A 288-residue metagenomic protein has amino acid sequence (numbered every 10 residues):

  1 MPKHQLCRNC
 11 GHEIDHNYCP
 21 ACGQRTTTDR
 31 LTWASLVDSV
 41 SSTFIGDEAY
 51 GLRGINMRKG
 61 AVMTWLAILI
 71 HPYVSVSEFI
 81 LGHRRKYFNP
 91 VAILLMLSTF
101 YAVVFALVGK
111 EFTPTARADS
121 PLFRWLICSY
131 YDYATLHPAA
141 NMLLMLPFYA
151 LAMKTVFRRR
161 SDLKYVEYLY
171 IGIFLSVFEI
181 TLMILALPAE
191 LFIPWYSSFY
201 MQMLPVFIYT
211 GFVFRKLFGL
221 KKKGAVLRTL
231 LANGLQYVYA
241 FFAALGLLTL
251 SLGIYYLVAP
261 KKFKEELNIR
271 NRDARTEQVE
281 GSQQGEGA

Functional and structural regions predicted by a protein language model:
M1-A288: Membrane-proximal intrinsically disordered regions of secretory-pathway and membrane-system proteins
